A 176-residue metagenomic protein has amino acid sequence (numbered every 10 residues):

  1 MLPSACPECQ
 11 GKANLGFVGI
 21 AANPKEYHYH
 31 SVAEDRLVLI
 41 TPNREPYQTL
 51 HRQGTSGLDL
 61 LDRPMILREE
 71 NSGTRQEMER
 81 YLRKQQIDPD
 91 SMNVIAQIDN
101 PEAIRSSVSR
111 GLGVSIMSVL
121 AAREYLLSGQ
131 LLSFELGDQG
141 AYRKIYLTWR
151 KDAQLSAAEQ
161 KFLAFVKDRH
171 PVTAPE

Functional and structural regions predicted by a protein language model:
M1-S4, C9-K12, I87-L132: Hydrophobic hinge/microswitch elements
L2-P42, T49-H51, S109, L132-F134: Short beta-strand-centered segments that line the small-molecule binding cleft or hinge of alpha/beta clamshell
H28-S31, S56-L58, K84-Q86, R123 (+1 more regions): Short secondary-structure boundary/capping segments
R44-S56, D152-A157: Short helix-loop capping/hinge motifs at secondary-structure junctions, enriched in acidic/polar residues
Q48, P64-Q86, S156, T173: Secondary-structure junction motif
L132-P175: A late-sequence structural motif
